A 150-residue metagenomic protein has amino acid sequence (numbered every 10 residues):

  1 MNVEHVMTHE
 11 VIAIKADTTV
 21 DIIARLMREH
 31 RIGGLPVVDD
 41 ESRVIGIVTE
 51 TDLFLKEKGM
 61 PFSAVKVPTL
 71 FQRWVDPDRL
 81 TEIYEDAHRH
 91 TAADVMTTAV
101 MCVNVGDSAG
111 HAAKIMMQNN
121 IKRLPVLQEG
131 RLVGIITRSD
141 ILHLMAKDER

Functional and structural regions predicted by a protein language model:
M1-I32, V37-D40, V44-I45, L70-I115 (+2 more regions): Bateman/CBS regulatory modules and CBS-like beta-alpha motifs in cytosolic regions of diverse proteins
H5, L55, D94, D140-H143: Residue-level preference for short helical/loop micro-motifs built around acidic side chains
G34, E50, R123: Conserved beta-strand and immediately adjacent loop positions that scaffold enzyme active sites
D39, D52, D140: Acidic active-site catalytic centers that drive phospho-/nucleotidyl reactions and related ester hydrolyses
G46-D52, K56-K58, R79-T81: N-terminal short leaders/motifs
G46-T49, L127, I135-L142: Short hydrophobic beta-strand motif reused across regulatory alpha/beta modules
F54-T69, L142-R150: A short, polar/charged loop-to-alpha-helix boundary motif
N119, R123, R138-E149: Gly/Ser-rich helix-loop-strand patches that form or flank binding pockets for ribonucleotide-derived cofactors
